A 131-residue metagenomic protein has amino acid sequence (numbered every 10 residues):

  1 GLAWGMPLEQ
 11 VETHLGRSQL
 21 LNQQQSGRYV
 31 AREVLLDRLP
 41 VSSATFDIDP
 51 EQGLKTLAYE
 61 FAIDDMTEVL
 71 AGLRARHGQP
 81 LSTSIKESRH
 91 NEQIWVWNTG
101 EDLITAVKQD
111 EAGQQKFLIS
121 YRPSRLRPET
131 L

Functional and structural regions predicted by a protein language model:
G1-R28, A58-L131: Non-cytosolic coordination micro-motifs
G16-D49: Compositionally biased P/S/T/G-rich terminal and signal peptide-adjacent segments that lie outside catalytic cores
I48-L57: Acidic/histidine-rich, surface-exposed loop or edge segments in extracytoplasmic proteins
